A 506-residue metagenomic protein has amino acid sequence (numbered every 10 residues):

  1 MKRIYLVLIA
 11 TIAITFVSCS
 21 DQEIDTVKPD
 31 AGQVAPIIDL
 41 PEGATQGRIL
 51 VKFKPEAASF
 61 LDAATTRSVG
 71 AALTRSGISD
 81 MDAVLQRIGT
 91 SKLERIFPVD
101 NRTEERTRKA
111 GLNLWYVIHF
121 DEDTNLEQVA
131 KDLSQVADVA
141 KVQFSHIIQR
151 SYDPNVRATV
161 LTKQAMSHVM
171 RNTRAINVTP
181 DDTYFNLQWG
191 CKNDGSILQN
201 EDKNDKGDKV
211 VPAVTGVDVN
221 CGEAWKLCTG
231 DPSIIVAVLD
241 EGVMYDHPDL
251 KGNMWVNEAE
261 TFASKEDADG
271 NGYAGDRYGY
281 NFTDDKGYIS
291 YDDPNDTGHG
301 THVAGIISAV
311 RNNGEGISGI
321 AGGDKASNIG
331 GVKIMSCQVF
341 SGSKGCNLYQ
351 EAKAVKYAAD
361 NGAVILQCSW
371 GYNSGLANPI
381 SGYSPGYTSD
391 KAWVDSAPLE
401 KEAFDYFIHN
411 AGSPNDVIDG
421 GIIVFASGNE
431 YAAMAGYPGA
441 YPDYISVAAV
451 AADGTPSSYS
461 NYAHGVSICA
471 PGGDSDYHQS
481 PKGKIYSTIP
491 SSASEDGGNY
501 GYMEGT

Functional and structural regions predicted by a protein language model:
M1-I4: Positively charged n-region of N-terminal signal peptides that target proteins for export
T15-S18: C-terminal motif of bacterial Sec signal peptides marking the signal peptidase cleavage site
S20-I24, K226, D231-P232, E241 (+7 more regions): Substrate-binding/access-modulating region of protease and related hydrolase catalytic domains
D25-H168, N172: Inhibitory N-terminal propeptides of secreted protease zymogens
I49-K52, E94-R95, Y116-H119, K141-Q143 (+12 more regions): Structural recognition of the beta-strand scaffold that forms the well-ordered cores of secreted hydrolase catalytic
R102-V117, K131-I235, V243-D249, N253 (+2 more regions): Protease zymogen maturation seam
V238, N253-G298: Extracellular calcium-associated, cysteine-rich motifs in secreted modular proteins
G436-T506: Extracellular S/T/G-rich loop segment that most often corresponds to the catalytic His/Ser-adjacent loop
